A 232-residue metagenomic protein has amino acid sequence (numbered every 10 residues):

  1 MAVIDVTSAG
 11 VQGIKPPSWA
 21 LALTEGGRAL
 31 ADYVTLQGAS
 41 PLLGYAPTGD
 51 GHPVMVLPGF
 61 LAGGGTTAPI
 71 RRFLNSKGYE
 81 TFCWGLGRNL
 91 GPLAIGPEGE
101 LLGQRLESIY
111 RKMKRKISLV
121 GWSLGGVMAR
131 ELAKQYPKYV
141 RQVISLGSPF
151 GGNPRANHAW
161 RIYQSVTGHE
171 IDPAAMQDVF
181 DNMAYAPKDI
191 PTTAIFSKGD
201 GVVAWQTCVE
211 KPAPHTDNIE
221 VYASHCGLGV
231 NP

Functional and structural regions predicted by a protein language model:
M1-M55, T67, K77: Flexible, membrane-associating and regulatory peripheral segments of lipid-active enzymes
G10-V11, Q142, N218: Polar/charged side chains located within well-ordered beta-strands of beta-rich proteins
A22-A29, V54-G63, P191-G199: Short, mixed-charge, low-aromatic patches
H52-G65, P69, N75-L86, P92-D189: Serine-dependent carboxylesterase/thioesterase catalytic core of lipase-like alpha/beta-hydrolase/SGNH enzymes
G87-N89, S224-H225: A short, flexible beta-alpha/helix-coil linker loop
K188-P232: C-terminal catalytic-base region of ester-bond hydrolases, centering on the histidine of the charge-relay
